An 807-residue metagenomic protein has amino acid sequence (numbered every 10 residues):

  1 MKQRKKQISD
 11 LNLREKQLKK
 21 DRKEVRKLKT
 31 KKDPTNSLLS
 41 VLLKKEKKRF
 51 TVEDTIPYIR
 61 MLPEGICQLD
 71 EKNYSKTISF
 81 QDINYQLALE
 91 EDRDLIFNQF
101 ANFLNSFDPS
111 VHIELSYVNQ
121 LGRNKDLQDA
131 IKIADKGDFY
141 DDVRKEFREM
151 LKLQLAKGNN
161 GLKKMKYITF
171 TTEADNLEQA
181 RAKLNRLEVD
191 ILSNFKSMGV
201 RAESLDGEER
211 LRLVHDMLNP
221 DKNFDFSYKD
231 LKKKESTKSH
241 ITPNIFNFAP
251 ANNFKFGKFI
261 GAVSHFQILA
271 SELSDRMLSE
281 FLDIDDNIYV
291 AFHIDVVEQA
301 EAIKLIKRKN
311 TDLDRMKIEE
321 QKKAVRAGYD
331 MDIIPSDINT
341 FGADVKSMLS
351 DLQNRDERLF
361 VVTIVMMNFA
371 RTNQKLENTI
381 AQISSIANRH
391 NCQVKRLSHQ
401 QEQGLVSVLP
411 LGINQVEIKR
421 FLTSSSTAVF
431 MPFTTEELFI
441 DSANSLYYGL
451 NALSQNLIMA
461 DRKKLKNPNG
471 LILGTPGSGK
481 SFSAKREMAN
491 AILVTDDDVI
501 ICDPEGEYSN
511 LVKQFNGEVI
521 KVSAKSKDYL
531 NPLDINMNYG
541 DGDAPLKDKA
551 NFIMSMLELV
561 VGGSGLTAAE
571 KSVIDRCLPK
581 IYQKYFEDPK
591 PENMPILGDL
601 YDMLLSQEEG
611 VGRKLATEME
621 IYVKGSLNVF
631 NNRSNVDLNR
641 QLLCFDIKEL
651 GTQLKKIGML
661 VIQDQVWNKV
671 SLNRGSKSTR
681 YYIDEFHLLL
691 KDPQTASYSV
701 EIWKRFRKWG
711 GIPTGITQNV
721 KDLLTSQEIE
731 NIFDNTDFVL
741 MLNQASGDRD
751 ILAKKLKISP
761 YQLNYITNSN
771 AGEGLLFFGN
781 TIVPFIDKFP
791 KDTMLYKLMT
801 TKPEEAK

Functional and structural regions predicted by a protein language model:
M1-T435: Extended, folded cores of ATP/NTP-driven motor/assembly subunits in large transport and secretion machines
I83, E90-P109, S116, Q120 (+13 more regions): P-loop NTPase motor domains
I472: Hydrophobic anchor at the beta1->P-loop junction of P-loop NTPases
K480: Conserved lysine of the Walker
S483: Hydrophobic positions on the alpha1 helix immediately C-terminal to the Walker A/P-loop
N490-I500: Post-Walker A helix-loop "phosphate-sensing" segment adjacent to the P-loop in P-loop NTPases
N516-I520, E728-M741: A short helix-turn-beta junction within AAA+ P-loop NTPase domains corresponding to the substrate/partner-engaging
L756-K807: Conserved P-loop NTPase
